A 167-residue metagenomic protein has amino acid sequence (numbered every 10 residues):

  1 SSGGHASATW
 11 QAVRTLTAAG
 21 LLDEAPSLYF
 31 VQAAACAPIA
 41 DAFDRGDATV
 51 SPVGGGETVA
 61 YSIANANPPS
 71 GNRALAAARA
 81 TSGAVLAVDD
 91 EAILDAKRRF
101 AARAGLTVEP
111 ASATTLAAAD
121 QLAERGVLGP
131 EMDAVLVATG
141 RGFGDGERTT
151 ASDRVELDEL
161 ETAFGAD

Functional and structural regions predicted by a protein language model:
S1, P26, L94-K97, L106-Q121 (+1 more regions): Substrate-binding/catalytic subdomain of NAD(P)-dependent oxidoreductase enzymes
S1, Y29-Q32, L136-T139: Short beta-strand segments
S1-S2, A60, R103, A138: Short glycine/serine/threonine-biased micro-segments
S2-W10, P38-I39, A113-A119, D145: Short glycine/serine/threonine-rich phosphate/pyrophosphate-binding segments that cradle anionic phosphate groups
S7-T15, A76, R99, A117-E124: Short glycine/serine- and small hydrophobic-enriched flexible loop segments
A8-T9, G71, P110, E131 (+1 more regions): Basic, gly/Ser/Thr/Pro-rich low-complexity segments located predominantly at protein N termini
T15-T107, A151-D167: Active-site/ligand-binding loops adjacent to catalytic centers
L106, L116-D167: Catalytic phosphate/nucleotide-handling subdomain of diverse soluble enzymes
